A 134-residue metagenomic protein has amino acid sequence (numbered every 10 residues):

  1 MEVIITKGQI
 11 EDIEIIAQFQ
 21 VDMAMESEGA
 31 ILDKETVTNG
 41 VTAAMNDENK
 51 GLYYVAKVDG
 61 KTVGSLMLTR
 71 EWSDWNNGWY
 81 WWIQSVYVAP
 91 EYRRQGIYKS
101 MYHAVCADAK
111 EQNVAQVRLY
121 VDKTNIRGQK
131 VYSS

Functional and structural regions predicted by a protein language model:
V3-Q18: A short beta-loop-alpha structural element at the N-terminal edge of CoA-dependent acyl/N-acetyltransferase catalytic
V21-T42: Conserved GNAT-fold acetyl-CoA-binding loop/helix
A43-V55: A short helix-loop-beta-strand connector motif used in the catalytic cores of GNAT acetyltransferases and, in some
V55, K61-R70, Y87: Conserved beta-strand in the GNAT
G78-P90: Conserved acetyl-CoA binding element of GNAT-fold acetyltransferases
V88, R94-A107, S133-S134: Conserved acetyl-CoA-binding loop-helix of GNAT-fold acetyltransferases
K99, A115, K123-S134: Conserved active-site alpha-helix within GNAT-family acetyltransferase domains
A109-Y120: Conserved GNAT acetyl-CoA-binding A-motif
